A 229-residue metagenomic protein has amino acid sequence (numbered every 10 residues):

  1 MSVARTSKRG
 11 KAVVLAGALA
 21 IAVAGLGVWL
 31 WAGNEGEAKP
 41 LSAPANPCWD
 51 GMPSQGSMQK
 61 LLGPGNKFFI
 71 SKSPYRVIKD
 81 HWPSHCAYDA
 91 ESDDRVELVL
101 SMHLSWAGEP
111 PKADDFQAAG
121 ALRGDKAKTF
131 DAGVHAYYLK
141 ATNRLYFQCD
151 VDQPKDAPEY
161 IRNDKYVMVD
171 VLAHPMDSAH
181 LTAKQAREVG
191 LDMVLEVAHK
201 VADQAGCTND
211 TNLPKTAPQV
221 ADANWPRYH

Functional and structural regions predicted by a protein language model:
S2-A32: Hydrophobic membrane-insertion alpha-helices, especially the h-region of bacterial N-terminal signal peptides
G36-H199, D203, D210-H229: A small/polar (G/S/T-enriched), proline-flanked helix-loop surface module common in exported/cell-envelope proteins
